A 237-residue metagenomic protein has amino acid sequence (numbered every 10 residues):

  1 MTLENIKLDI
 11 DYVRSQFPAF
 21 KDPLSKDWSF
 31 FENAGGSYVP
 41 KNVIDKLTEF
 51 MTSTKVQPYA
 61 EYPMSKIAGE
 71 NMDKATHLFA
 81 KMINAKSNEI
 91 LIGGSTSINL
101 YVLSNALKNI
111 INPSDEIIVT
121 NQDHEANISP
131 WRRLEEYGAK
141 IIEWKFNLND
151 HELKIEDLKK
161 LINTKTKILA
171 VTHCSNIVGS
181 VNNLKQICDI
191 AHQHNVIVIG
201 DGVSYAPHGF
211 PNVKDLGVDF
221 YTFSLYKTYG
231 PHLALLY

Functional and structural regions predicted by a protein language model:
M1-Y237: Pyridoxal 5′-phosphate
